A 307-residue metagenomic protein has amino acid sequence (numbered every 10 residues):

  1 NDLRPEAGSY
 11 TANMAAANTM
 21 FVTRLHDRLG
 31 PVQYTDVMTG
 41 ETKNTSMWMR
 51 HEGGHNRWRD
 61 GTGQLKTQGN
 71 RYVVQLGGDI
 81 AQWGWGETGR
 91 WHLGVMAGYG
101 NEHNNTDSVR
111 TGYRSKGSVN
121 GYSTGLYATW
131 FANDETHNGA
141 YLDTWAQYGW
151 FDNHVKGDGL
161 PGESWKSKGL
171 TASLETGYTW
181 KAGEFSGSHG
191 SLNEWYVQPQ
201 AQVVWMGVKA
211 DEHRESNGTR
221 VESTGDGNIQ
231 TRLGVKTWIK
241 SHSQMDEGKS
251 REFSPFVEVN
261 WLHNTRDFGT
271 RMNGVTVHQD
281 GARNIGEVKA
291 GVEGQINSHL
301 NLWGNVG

Functional and structural regions predicted by a protein language model:
D2-S188, W303-G307: Outer membrane beta-barrel translocator domains of Type V secretion systems
A17, Y34, L192-E194, V257-V259: Amphipathic alpha-helical surface "interface" segments used for docking/oligomerization or membrane association within
E41-M47, E87-L93, T136-L142, S191-P199 (+4 more regions): Outer-envelope beta-barrel architecture signal
V74-I80, L126-W130, L174-W180, A201-V203 (+3 more regions): Residues on the lipid-exposed face of transmembrane beta-strands in outer-membrane beta-barrel proteins
Y99, N104-N105, V109-T111, Q147-H154 (+8 more regions): Outer-membrane beta-barrel domain signature
Y122-G125, S216-G307: Outer membrane beta-barrel transmembrane domains
K166, L170, G207, G225-R232: Alpha-helix initiation and capping sites
S186-G190, D246-E247: Intrinsically disordered, low-complexity Ser/Thr- and acidic-rich flexible linkers and loops, especially at boundaries
